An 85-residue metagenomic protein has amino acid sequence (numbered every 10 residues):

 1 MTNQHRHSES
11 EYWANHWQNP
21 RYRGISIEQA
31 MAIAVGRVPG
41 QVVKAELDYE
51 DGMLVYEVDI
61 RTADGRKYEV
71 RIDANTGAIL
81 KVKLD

Functional and structural regions predicted by a protein language model:
M1-D85: Long, terminal "pre-/pro-" and other extracytoplasmic accessory regions that lie outside the mature folded/catalytic
